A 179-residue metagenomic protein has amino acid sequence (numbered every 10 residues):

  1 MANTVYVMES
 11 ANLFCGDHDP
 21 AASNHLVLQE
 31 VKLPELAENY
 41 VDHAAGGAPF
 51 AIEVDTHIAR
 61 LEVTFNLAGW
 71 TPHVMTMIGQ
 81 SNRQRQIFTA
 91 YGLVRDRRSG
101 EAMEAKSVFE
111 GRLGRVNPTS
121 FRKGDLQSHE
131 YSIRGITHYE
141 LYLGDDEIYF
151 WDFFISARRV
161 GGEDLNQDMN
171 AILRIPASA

Functional and structural regions predicted by a protein language model:
M1-Y40, D168-A179: Polar/acidic, low-complexity leader/linker segments enriched in S/T/G and N/D
Y6-M8, I58-E62, R83-I87, A102 (+2 more regions): A general secondary-structure signal for short beta-strands and their flanking turns/coil in non-transmembrane regions
D19-E30, H73, L141-Y149: Short acidic, Gly/Pro-enriched loop/turn segments at secondary-structure junctions
D42-A48: N-terminal intrinsically disordered, cationic/polar leader segments that include organellar targeting peptides
F50-T71, D125-H138: Oligomerization/assembly interface segments of phage tail-like spikes and tubes
V54-T56, M77-Q80, P118-Q127: Exposed beta-sheet edge/beta-hairpin loop segments within beta-rich domains
V63-R115: A contiguous binding-surface segment within folded domains or other stable secondary-structure elements
R112-A179: Mixed-charge, glycine-accented linear interaction segment located at domain edges/termini
